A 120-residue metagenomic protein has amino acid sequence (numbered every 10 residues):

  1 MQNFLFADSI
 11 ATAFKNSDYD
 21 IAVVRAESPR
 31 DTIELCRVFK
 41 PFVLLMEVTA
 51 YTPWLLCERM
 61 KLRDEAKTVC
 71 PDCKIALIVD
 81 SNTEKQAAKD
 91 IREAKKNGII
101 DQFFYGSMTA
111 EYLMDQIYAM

Functional and structural regions predicted by a protein language model:
M1-Q2, L77-S81: Short beta-strand/turn micro-motifs composed of small residues that flank or help shape donor/cofactor-binding pockets
F4-V24: Two-component/phosphorelay signaling modules centered on CheY-like receiver
R25, V79-M120: Output/docking surface of receiver
E27-V43, Y51-P53: Acidic, metal-coordinating helix/loop segments flanking the phosphotransfer/catalytic sites of two-component signaling
R37-F39, E65-D72: Conserved phosphotransfer cores of two-component systems
L44, I75, Q102-F103: Two-component signal transduction core modules
L44-V69, V79-N82, Q86-D90: Conserved phosphotransfer microenvironments
